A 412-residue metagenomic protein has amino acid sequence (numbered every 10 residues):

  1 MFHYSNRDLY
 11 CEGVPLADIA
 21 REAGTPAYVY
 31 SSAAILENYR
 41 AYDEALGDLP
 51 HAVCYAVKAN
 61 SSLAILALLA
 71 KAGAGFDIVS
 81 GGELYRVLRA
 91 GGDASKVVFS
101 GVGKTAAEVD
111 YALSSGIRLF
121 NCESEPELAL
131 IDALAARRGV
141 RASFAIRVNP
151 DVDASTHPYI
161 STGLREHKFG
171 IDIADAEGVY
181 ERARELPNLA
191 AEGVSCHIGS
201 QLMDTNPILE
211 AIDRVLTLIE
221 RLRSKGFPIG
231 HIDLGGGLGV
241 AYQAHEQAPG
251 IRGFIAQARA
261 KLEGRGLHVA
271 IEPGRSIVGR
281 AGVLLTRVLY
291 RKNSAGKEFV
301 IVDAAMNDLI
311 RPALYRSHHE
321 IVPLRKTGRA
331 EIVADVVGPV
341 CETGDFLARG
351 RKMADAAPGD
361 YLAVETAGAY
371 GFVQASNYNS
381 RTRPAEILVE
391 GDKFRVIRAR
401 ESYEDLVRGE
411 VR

Functional and structural regions predicted by a protein language model:
M1-A142, E181, L186-A191, T217-E220 (+2 more regions): A charged N-terminal "starter" segment
P15, S31-A34, N38, Y42 (+20 more regions): General structural feature for long, well-ordered alpha-helical segments within catalytic domains of soluble enzymes
C54, S143, H231, H268 (+1 more regions): Hydrophobic "anchor" residues on beta-strands that sit immediately upstream of conserved functional sites
A56, S143-N149, S195-H197, D233-G235 (+2 more regions): Short beta-strand segments
S61-A64, Y85-R86, T105, D153-A154 (+6 more regions): Flexible loop/turn segments at secondary-structure boundaries
I65-L66, R89, V109-S114, I131-L134 (+6 more regions): Short acidic, glycine/serine/threonine-rich loops at helix termini
P150-R291, N379-R381, E390: Active-site loop/helix belt of alpha/beta enzymes
Q257, G266-R412: Charged (often Lys/Glu-rich) extended helix/loop segments that serve as interaction or gating elements
